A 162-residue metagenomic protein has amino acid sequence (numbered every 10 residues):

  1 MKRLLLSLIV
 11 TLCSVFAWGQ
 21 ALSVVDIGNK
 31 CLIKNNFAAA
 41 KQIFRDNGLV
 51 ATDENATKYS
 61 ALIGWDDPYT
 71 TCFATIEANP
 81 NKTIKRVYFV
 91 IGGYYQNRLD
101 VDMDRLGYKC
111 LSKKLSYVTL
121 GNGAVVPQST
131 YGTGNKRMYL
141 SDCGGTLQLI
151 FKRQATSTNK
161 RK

Functional and structural regions predicted by a protein language model:
R3-F16: Sec-dependent N-terminal signal peptides
W18-Q20: Boundary of Sec targeting at the N-terminus
N29-Y69: N-terminal secretory signal peptides
T52-T57, T119, C143-K162: Exposed acidic/polar residues on beta-strands and adjacent loops within beta-sheet cores, strongest in beta-propeller
K58-L62, N122-S129: Short, hydrophobic/aromatic-rich segments at coil-to-beta transitions
P68-V126: Long, charged/polar, surface-exposed segments that mediate recognition or autoinhibition
P127-K152: Short, exposed beta-strand-loop hairpins at the edges of beta-sheets in extracellular/periplasmic proteins
